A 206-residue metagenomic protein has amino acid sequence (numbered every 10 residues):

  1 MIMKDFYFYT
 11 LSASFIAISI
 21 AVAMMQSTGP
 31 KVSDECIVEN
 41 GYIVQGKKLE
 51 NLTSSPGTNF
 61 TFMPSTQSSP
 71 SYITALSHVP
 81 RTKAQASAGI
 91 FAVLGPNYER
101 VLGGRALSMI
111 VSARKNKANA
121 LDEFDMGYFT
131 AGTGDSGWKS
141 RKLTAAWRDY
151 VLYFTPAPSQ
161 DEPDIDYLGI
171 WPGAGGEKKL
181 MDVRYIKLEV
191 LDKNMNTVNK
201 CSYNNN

Functional and structural regions predicted by a protein language model:
M1-F15: N-terminal Sec-pathway targeting helices
Y9, S19-T66, M195-N206: Extracellular carbohydrate-recognition regions
P64-A88, K142: Short carbohydrate-recognition loop motifs
A92-Y98, S108, E177-N206: Extracytoplasmic/luminal low-complexity segments enriched in Pro/Gly and acidic/polar residues that act as flexible
L94-N119, L152, I186: Extra-cytoplasmic beta-strand recognition segments
A118-T130: Beta-strand acidic-aromatic groove motif in beta-rich domains, primarily in extracellular
G132-I165, M181: Extracellular carbohydrate recognition and processing domains and analogous Trp-centered ligand-binding platforms
L168-E177: Short beta-strand-plus-loop segments that form exposed binding edges in beta-rich domains
